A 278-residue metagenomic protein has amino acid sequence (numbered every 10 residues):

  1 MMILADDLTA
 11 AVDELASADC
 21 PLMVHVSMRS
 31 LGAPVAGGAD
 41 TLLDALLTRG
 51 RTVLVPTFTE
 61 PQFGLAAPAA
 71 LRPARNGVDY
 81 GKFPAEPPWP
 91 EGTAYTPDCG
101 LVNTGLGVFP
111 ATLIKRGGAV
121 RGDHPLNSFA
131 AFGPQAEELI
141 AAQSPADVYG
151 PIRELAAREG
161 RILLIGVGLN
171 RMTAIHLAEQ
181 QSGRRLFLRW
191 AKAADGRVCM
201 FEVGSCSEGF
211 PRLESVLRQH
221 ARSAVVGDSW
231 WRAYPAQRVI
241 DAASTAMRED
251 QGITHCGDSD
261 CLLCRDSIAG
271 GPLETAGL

Functional and structural regions predicted by a protein language model:
M1-L278: N-terminal and secondary-structure boundary signal
